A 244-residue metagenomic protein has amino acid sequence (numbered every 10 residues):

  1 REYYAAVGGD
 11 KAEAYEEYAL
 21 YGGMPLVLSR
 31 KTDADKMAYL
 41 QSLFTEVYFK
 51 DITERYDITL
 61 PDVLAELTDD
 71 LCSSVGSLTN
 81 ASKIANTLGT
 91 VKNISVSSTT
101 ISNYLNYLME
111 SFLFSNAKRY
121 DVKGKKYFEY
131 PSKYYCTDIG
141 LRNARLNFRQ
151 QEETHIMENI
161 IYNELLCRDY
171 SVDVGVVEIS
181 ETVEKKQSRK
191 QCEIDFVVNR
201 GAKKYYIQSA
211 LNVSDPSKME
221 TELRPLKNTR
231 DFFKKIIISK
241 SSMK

Functional and structural regions predicted by a protein language model:
R1-L78: Interdomain motor-coupling "hinge/lid" segment immediately C-terminal to the ATP-binding subdomain of NTP-driven enzymes
Y21, D70, I84-T87, Y104: Short acidic/histidine-centered micro-motifs embedded in hydrophobic/aromatic stretches that mark compact functional
E46, I84, I139-R142: Short acidic (Asp/Glu) and glycine-rich catalytic loops that position anionic groups and cofactors
D69-S73, G89, L166: Short, locally clustered residues in the helix-turn-helix/winged-helix DNA-binding domain
N80-N93: DNA-recognition alpha helix
T100-K244: A cross-kingdom feature that marks ATP-driven nucleic-acid transaction machinery
